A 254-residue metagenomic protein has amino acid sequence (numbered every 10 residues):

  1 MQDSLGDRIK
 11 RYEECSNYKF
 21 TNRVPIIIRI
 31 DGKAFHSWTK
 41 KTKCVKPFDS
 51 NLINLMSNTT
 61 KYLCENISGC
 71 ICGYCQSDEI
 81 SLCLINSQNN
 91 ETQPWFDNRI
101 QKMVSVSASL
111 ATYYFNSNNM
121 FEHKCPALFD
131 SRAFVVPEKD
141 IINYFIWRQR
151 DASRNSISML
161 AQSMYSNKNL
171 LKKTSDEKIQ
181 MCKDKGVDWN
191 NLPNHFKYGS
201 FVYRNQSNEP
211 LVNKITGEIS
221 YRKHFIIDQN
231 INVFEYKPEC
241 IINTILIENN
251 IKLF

Functional and structural regions predicted by a protein language model:
M1-F254: Regulatory and interdomain segments flanking nucleotide-handling catalytic cores in signaling/defense enzymes
